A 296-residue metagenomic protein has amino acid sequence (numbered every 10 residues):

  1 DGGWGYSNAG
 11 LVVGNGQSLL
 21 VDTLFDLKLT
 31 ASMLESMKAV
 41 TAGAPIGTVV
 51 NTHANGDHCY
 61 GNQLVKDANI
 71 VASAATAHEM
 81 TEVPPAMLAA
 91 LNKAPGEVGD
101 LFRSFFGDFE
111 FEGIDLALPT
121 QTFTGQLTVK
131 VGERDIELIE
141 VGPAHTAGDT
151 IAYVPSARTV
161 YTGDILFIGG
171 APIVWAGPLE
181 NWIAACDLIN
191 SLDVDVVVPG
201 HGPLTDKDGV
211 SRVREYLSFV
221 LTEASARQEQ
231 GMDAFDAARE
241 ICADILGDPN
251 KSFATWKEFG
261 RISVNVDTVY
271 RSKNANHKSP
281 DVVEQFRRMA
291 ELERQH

Functional and structural regions predicted by a protein language model:
D1-S36, T150-G163: Conserved beta-strand hairpin/beta-sheet module of binuclear metal-dependent hydrolase folds, prominently
Y6, L27-K28, A54-Y60, A77-T81 (+3 more regions): Active-site environment of divalent metal-dependent phosphoester hydrolases
N15-Q17, K28-A72, L192-D193: Active-site metal-binding motif and surrounding structural segment of the metallo-beta-lactamase
V21-T23, P45-N55, V71-S73, V141 (+2 more regions): Active-site neighborhood of phospho(di)ester-bond hydrolases with catalytic His/Asp-centered motifs
T81-E140, S156, C186, D193: Metallo-beta-lactamase
T124-L192: Ligand/cofactor pocket segment of small-molecule handling proteins
T159, N181-D244: Divalent-metal (often Zn2+) His-rich catalytic cores of metallo-beta-lactamase-fold enzymes
Q230-H296: C-terminal regulatory/interaction regions
